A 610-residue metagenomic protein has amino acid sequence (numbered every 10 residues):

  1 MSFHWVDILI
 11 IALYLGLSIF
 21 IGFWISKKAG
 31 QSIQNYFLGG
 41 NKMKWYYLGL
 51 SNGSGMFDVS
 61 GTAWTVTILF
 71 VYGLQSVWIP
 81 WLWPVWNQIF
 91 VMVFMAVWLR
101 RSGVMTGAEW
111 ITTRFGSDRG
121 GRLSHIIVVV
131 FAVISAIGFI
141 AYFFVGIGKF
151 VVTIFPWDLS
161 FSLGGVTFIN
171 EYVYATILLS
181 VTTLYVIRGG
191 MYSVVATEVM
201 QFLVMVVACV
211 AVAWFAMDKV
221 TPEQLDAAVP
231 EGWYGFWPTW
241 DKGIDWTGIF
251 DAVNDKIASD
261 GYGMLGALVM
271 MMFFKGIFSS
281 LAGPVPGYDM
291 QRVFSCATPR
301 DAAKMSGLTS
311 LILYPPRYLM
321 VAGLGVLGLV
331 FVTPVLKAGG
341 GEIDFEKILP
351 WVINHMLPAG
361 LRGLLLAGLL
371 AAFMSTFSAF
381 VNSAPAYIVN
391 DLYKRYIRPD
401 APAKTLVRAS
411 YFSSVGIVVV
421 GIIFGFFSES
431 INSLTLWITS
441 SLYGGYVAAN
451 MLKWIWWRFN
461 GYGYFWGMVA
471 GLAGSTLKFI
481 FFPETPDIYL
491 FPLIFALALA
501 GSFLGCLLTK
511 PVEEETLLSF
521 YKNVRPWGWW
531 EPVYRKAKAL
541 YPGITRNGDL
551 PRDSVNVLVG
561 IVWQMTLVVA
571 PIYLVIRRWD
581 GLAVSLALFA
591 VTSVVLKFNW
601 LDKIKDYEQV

Functional and structural regions predicted by a protein language model:
M1-V610: Membrane-embedded helix-loop-helix hairpins and adjacent transmembrane boundary segments in multi-pass transporters
